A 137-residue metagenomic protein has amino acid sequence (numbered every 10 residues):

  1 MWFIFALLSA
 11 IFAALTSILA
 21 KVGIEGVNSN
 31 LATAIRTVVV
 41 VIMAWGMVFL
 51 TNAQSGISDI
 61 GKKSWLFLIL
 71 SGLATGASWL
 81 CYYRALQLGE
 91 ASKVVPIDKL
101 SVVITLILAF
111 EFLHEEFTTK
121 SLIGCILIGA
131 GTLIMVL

Functional and structural regions predicted by a protein language model:
M1-I11, V27, V40-L68, W79-L88 (+1 more regions): Membrane-interface interhelical linkers
I4, L8-I11, I35-V39, L66 (+3 more regions): Hydrophobic residues within alpha-helical transmembrane segments of multi-pass solute transporters/permease subunits
A10, A14, I18, W45 (+3 more regions): Hydrophobic/small/kink-forming positions within alpha-helical transmembrane segments of polytopic membrane proteins
L15-V39: Juxtamembrane helix-loop-helix junctions in multi-pass membrane proteins
G23, A32, A85, E111-H114: Hydrophobic/aromatic residues within transmembrane alpha-helices of multi-pass small-molecule transporters
L31-V38, L80, L86-L106: Helix-helix packing/entry segments at the starts of transmembrane helices
A44, K120-V136: Hydrophobic transmembrane alpha-helices of multi-pass small-molecule transport proteins
V102-L122: C-terminal transmembrane-helix exit sites in multi-pass transporters
